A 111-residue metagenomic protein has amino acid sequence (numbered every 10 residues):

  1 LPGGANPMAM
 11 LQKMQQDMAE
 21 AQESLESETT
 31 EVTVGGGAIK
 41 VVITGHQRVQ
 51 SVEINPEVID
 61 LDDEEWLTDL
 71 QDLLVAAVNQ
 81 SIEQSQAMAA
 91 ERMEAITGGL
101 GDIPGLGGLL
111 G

Functional and structural regions predicted by a protein language model:
L1-E31, E83-G111: Long amphipathic alpha-helical segments used for membrane anchoring, targeting, substrate engagement, or oligomerization
P2-A5, L61-D72: Residues at secondary-structure transition points
L11, Q47, L74: Residue-level signature of catalytic and energy-coupling elements of molecular machines, predominantly ATP/GTP-dependent
T30-E31, I39, Q71, V75 (+1 more regions): N-terminal hydrophobic or amphipathic segments with adjacent small-residue motifs that include Sec signal peptides
T33-Q50: N-terminal intrinsically disordered, cationic/polar leader segments that include organellar targeting peptides
E53: Short, acidic/hydrophobic/Gly-rich beta-strand patch recurrent on exposed beta strands that often constitutes part
P56-I59: A short acidic/small-residue loop/turn micro-motif
W66-Q86: Short, well-ordered alpha-helical segments
